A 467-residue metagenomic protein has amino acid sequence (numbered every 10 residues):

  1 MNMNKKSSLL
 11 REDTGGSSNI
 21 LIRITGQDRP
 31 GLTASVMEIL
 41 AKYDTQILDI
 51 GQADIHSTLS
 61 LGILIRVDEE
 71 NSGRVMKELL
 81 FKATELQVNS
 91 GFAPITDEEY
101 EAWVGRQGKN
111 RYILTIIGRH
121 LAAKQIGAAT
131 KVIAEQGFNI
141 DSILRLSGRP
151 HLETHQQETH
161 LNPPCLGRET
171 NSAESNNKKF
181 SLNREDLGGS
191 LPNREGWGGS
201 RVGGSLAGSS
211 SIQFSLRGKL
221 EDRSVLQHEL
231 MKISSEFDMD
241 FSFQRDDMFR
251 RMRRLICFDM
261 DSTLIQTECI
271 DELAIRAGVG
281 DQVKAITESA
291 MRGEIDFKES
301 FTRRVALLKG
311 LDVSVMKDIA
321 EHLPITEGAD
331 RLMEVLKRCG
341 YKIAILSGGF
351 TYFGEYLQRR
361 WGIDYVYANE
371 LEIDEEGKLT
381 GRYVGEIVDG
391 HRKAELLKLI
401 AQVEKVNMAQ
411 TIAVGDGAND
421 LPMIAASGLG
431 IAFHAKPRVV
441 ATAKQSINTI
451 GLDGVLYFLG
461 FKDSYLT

Functional and structural regions predicted by a protein language model:
N2-E158, K178-K179, G203-R253: A conserved regulatory-domain signal marking ACT and ACT-like small-molecule sensing domains and adjacent regulatory
R11-E12, L166-R168, R184-E185, R194-G199: Glycine-biased, low-complexity coil/linker segments
S18, R254-I256, Q410-T411, L459: The start of beta-strands in P-loop NTPase/AAA+ ATPase cores
G105-K109, S211, L255-F258, L379-G385 (+1 more regions): Short, surface-exposed amphipathic charged segments that create phosphate/polyanion-binding patches used for binding
M248, M252-M260, L264-K298: Active-site neighborhood of HAD-like aspartate-dependent phosphohydrolases
S289, R303-G310, A320: Long, charge-rich alpha-helical interaction segments
G310-T467: C-terminal cap/substrate-recognition subdomain and adjoining C-terminal extension of metal-dependent phosphatase-like
